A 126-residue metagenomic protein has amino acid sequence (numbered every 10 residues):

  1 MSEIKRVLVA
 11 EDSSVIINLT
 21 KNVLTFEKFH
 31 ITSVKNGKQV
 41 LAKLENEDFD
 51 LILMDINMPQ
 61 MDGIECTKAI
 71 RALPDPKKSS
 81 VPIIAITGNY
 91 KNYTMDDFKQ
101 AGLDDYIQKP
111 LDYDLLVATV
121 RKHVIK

Functional and structural regions predicted by a protein language model:
E11: Conserved acidic carboxylate
S14, S33-A42, G63-C66: Helix N-cap/capping motif at the beta->alpha junctions
N18-F26: Charged docking surfaces used in two-component/phosphorelay signaling
E47-L53: Active-site beta3 strand of CheY-like receiver
M58-M61: Receiver (REC) domain active-site loop signature in two-component systems and cognate sites in sensor histidine kinases
E65, Y90-D105: Alpha4 helix (beta4-alpha4-beta5 surface) of REC/receiver domains from two-component response regulators
I84-I86: Hydrophobic/aromatic residues positioned on beta-strands within the core alpha/beta folds
L111-V120: C-terminal output helix
